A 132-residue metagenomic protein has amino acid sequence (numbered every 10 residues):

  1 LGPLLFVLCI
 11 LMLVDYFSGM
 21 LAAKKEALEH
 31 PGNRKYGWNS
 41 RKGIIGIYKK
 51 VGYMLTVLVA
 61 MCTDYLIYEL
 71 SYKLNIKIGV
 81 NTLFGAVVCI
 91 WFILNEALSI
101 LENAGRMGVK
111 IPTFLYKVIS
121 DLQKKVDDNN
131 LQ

Functional and structural regions predicted by a protein language model:
L1, V59-K73: Juxtamembrane "helix exit" motif at the C-terminal ends of alpha-helical transmembrane segments in multi-pass membrane
P3, K77-C89: Hydrophobic alpha-helical transmembrane segments
P3-L11, F17: Extended, hydrophobic alpha-helical segments
C9-I10, K49-D64, A86-E96: Hydrophobic alpha-helical transmembrane segments of multi-pass integral membrane proteins
L13-E29: Membrane-water interface of transmembrane alpha-helices
M20-A23, Y65, E69, I100-M107: Transmembrane helix-loop junctions and nearby membrane-interface residues
L28-G37, K77, L94, L98-Q132: Membrane-proximal cytosolic segments adjacent to transmembrane helices
H30-Y53: Juxtamembrane helix-capping/reentrant segments at transmembrane boundaries
